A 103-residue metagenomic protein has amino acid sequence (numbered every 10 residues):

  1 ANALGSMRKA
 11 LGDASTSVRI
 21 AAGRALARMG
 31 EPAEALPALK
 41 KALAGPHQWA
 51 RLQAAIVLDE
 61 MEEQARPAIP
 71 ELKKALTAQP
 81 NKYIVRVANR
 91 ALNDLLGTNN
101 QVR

Functional and structural regions predicted by a protein language model:
A1-G12, P32-L43, Q64-L76, N100-R103: Amphipathic alpha-helical scaffolding segments comprising HEAT/armadillo-like alpha-solenoid repeats
K9, S17-E31, W49-Q64, K82-T98: Structural detector for internal amphipathic alpha-helices that build alpha-solenoid repeat scaffolds
